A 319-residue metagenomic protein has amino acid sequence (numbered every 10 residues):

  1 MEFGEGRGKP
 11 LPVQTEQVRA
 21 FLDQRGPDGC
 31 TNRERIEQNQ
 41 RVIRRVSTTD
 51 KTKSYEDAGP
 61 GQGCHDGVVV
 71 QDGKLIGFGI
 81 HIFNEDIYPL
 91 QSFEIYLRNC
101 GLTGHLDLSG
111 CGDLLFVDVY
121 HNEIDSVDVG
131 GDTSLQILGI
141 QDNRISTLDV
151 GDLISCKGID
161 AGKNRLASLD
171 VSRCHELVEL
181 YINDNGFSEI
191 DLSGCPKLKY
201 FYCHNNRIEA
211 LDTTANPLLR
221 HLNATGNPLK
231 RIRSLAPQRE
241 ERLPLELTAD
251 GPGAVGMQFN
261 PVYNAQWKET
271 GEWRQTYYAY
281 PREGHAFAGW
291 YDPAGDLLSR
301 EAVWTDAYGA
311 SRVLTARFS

Functional and structural regions predicted by a protein language model:
M1-D107, G112-F116, T133, I154 (+5 more regions): N-terminal capping/linker segments that flank leucine-rich repeat
F78, F93-Y96, V117-V119, Q136-I140 (+4 more regions): Conserved hydrophobic beta-strand positions in leucine-rich repeat
E85, H105-L106, V127, L148-V150 (+4 more regions): Canonical leucine-rich repeat
C100, N122, I140-N143, N164 (+3 more regions): Consensus "Asn ladder" position of solenoid repeat domains
C111, L153, C174, C195 (+3 more regions): Short proline/glycine-enriched turn/loop motifs at strand-loop junctions of beta-rich domains
L243, E269-T276: Short coil/turn motif common to extracellular beta-sandwich-like domains
R274-R300: Surface-exposed interfaces of beta-sheet-rich extracellular modules
Q275, A302-W304, R312-L314: Short strand-edge motifs at loop-to-beta-strand transitions and within beta-strands of extracellular beta-rich domains
